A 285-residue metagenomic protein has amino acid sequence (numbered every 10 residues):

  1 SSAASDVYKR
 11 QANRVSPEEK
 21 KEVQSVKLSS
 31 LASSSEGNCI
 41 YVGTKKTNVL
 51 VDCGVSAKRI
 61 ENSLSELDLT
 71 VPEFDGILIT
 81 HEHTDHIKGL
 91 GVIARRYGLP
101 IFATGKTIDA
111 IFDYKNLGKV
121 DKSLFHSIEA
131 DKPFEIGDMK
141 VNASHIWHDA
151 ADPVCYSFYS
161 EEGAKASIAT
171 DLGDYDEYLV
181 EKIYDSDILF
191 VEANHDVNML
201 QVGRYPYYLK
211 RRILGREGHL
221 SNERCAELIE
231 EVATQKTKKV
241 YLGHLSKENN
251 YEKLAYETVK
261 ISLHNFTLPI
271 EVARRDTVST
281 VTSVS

Functional and structural regions predicted by a protein language model:
S1-Y8: Short, small-residue-biased leader/transition segments that mark boundaries at the very start of proteins
S29-C39, H81-K88, A143: Structured catalytic core of nucleotide-sugar glycosyltransferases
V51-G54, F74-E82, F102-G105, S167-T170 (+3 more regions): Active-site neighborhood of phospho(di)ester-bond hydrolases with catalytic His/Asp-centered motifs
K58-T104: Active-site metal-binding motif and surrounding structural segment of the metallo-beta-lactamase
H83-I87, D109-A110, A150-A151, Y175-E177 (+2 more regions): Active-site environment of divalent metal-dependent phosphoester hydrolases
K88-Y97, D113-K115, N250-E257: Metal-dependent catalytic neighborhoods of phosphoester/phosphodiester hydrolases
G105-C155, Y159-G163: Metallo-beta-lactamase
E177-R274: Cap/insert and terminal regions of metallo-dependent hydrolase folds
